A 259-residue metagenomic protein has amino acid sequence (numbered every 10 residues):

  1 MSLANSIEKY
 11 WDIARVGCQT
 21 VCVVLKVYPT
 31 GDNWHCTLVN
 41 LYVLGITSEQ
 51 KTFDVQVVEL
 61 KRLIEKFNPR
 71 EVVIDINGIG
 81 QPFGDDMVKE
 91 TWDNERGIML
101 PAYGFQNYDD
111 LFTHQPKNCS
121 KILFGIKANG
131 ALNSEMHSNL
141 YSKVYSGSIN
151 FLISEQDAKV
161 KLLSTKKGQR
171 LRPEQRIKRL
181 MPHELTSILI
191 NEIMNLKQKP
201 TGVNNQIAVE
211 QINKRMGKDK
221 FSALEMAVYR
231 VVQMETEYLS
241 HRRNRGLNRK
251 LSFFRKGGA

Functional and structural regions predicted by a protein language model:
M1-Q106, S134, S138, F151 (+2 more regions): RNase H-like, metal-dependent nuclease domains and their acidic two-metal-ion catalytic environment used
I64, N118-C119: Surface-exposed beta-strand-to-loop junctions that form interaction patches on eukaryotic regulatory domains
C119-V144: Conserved RecA-like P-loop NTPase helicase motor core
